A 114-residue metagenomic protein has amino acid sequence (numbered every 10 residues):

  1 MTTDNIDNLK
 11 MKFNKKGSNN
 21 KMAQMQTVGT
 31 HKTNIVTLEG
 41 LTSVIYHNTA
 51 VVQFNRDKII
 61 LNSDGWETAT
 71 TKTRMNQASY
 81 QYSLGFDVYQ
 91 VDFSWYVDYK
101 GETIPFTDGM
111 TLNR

Functional and structural regions predicted by a protein language model:
M1-R114: Terminal leader/tail segments of proteins
